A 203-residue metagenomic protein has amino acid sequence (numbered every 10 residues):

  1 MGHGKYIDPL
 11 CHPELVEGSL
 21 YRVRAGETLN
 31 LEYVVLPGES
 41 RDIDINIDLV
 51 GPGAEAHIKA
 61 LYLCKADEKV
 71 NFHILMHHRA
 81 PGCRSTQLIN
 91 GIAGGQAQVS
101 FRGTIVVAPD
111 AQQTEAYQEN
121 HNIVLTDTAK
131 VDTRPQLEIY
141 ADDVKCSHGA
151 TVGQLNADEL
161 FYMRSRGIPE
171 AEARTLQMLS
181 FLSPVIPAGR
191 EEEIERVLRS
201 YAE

Functional and structural regions predicted by a protein language model:
M1-F161, S165-I168, L182, G189-E203: Conserved beta-strand/loop scaffold segments within soluble protein domains that form the structured core and edges
